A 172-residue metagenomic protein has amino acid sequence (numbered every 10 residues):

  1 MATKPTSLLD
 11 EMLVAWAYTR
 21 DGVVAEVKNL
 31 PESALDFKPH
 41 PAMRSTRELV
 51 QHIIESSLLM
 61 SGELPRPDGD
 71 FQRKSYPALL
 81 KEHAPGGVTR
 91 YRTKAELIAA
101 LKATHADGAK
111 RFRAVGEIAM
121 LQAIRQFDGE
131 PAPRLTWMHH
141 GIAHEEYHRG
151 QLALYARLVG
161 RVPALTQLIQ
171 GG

Functional and structural regions predicted by a protein language model:
M1-M12, E55-F127, V159-G172: Short, helix-capping/interhelical loops that line the mouth of catalytic, cofactor-, or ligand-binding pockets
L9, A15, T19-G22, E26-L30: N-terminal leader/capping segments at the start of a protein or of a new domain
W16-V23, T46-S61, I98-G108, F112 (+1 more regions): Alpha-helical transition-metal enzyme core signature, strongest for iron centers
A34-P39: Surface-exposed patches in mature extracellular/periplasmic domains of secreted proteins
R125-L135: Carbohydrate-binding/catalytic loop surfaces
